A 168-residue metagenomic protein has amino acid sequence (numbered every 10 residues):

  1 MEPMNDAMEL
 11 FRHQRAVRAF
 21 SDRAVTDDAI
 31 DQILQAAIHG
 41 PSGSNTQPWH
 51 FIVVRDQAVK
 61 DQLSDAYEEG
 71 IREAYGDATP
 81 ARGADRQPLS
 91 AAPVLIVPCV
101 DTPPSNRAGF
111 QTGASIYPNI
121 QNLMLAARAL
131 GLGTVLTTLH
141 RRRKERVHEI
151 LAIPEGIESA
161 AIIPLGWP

Functional and structural regions predicted by a protein language model:
M1-D31, A160-P168: Specificity-determining recognition surfaces
I30-I38: A structural motif
A37, I96, T102-I150: Small-aliphatic-rich amphipathic alpha-helix that forms the alpha element of a beta-alpha
T46-I116: Glycine/small-residue-rich phosphate/adenosyl-binding loop
D56, L63, R146-V147, I153 (+1 more regions): Short Asp/Glu-rich motifs
R72-Y75, L151-P168: A glycine-rich helix N-cap at a beta->alpha junction
P93-L95, T134, E158-A160: Structural motif
